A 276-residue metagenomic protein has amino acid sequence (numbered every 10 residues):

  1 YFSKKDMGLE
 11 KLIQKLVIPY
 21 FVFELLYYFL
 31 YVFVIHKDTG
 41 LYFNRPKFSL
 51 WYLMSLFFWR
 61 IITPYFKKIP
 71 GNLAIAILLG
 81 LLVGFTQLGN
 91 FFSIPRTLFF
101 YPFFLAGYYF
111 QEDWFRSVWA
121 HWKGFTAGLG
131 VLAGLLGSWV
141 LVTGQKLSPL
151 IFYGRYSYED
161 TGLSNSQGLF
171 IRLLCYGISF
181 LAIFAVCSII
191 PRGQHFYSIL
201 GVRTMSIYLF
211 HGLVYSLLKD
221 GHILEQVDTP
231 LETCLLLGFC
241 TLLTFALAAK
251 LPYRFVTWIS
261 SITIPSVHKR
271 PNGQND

Functional and structural regions predicted by a protein language model:
Y1-D276: Alpha-helical transmembrane segments and their immediate juxtamembrane cytosolic regions
